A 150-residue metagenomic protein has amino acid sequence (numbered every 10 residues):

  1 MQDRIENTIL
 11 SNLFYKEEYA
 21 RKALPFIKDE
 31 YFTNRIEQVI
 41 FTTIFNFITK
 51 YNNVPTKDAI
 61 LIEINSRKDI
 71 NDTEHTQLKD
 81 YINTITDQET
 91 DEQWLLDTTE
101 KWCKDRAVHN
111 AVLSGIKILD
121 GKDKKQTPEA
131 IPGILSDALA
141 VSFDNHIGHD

Functional and structural regions predicted by a protein language model:
M1-W102: Noncatalytic partner-interaction/assembly domains of nucleic-acid and motor enzyme complexes, especially the accessory
P25-F26, V39, I48, T56 (+4 more regions): Generic preference for flexible, low-structure residues
T86-H149: Interdomain "pre-motor" coupling segment immediately N-terminal to P-loop NTPase/helicase cores
